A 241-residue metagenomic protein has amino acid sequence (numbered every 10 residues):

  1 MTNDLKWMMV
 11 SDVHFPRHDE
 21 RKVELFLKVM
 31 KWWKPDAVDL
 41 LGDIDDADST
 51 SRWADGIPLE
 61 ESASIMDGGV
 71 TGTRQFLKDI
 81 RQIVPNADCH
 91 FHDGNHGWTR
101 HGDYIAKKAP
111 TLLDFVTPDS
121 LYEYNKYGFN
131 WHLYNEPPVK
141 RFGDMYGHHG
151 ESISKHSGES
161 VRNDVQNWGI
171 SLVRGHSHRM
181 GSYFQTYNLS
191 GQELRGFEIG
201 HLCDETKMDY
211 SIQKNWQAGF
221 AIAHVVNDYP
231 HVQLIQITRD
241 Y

Functional and structural regions predicted by a protein language model:
M1-T2, K31-K34, I83-P85, N125-K126 (+3 more regions): Flexible, charged surface loops at secondary-structure boundaries
K6-M8, Y146: Conserved beta-strand elements of the Class I
M8, D39, H90, S171-V173 (+1 more regions): Hydrophobic/aromatic beta-strand patches that form the interior of the parallel beta-sheet core in alpha/beta enzyme
V10, F15-N125: Core catalytic region of metal-dependent phosphoesterases/phosphodiesterases, especially metallo-beta-lactamase-like
E24-L27, F76-K78, L133-V139, S157-R162: A generic local structural motif
D88-H96, L133-P137, L234-I237: Acidic carboxylate-rich catalytic motifs and surrounding loops in phosphoryl-/glycosyl-chemistry enzymes
K107-Y146, I170, S177, H201-C203: Active-site-proximal loop/helix segment associated with metal-binding centers of metalloenzymes
M145-I235, R239: Conserved beta-sheet core of the metallophosphoesterase superfamily
